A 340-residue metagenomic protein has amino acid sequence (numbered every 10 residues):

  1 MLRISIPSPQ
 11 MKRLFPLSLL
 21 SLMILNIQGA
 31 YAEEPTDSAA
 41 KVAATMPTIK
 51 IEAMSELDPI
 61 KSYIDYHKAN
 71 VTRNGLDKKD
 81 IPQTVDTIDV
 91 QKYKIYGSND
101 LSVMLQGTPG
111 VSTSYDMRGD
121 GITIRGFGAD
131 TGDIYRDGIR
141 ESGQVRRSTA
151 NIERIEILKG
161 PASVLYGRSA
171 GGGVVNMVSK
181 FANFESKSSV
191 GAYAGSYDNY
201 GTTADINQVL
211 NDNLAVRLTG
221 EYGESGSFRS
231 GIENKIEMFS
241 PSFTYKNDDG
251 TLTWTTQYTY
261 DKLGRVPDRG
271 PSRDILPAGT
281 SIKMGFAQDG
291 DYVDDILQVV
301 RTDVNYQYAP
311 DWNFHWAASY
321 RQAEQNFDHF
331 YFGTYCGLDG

Functional and structural regions predicted by a protein language model:
M1-A43: Cleavable N-terminal targeting peptides that direct proteins into the secretory/outer-membrane pathway or into
I4, S8, I232-E233, A317-S319 (+1 more regions): Composition- and surface-driven signal marking solvent-exposed, interaction-prone regions in large proteins
A39-E185: Acidic, small-polar-rich N-terminal luminal/periplasmic segments of exported/outer-membrane proteins
L57-Y63, D198, Q325-F327: Short, solvent-exposed loop/turn elements at domain surfaces
D137, I157-L158, S186-S189, G223-S227 (+2 more regions): Extracytoplasmic loops and strand-loop junctions of Gram-negative outer membrane beta-barrel proteins
K187-S189, Y193-D268, D289-N313, A318: Transmembrane beta-barrel wall of Gram-negative outer-membrane proteins
E233-F239, G270-T280, F330-D339: Flexible, surface-exposed loop regions and adjacent strand-edge segments of Gram-negative outer-membrane beta-barrel
A309-G340: Replace "related TpsB outer-membrane translocases also match" with "some related outer-membrane beta-barrels such as
